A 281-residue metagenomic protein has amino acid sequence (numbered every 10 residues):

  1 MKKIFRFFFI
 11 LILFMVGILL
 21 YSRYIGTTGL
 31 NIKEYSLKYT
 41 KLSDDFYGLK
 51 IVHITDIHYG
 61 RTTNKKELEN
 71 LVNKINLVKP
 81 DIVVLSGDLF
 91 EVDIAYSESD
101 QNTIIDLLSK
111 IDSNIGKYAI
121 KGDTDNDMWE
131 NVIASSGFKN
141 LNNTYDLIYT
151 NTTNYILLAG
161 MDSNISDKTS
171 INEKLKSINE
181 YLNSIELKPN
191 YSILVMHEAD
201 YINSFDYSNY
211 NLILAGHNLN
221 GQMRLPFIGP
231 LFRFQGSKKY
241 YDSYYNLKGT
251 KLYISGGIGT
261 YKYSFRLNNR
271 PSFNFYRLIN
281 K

Functional and structural regions predicted by a protein language model:
M1-D45: N-terminal membrane-anchoring alpha-helices
Y39-V52, Y145-G160, L187-P189, N246-L252 (+1 more regions): Beta-strand-turn-beta hairpins that frame and shape the catalytic cleft of phosphate-ester-processing enzymes
D45-L141: Membrane-embedded segments
H53-L68, L89-S99, S166-E173, F227-S237 (+1 more regions): Acidic/histidine-rich helix-loop elements that form or flank divalent-metal/phosphate-binding sites at the catalytic
H58, F90, D123-N126, Y145 (+4 more regions): Catalytic metal-binding/acid-base residues of hydrolase active sites
D81-I82, Y118, F138-K139, I156 (+2 more regions): Short, Asp-centered acidic motifs that coordinate Mg2+ and/or phosphate in catalytic or ligand-binding sites
S135-S136, T150-S192, I202-N203, R266-L267: Binuclear metal-dependent hydrolase catalytic cores centered on His/Asp/Glu-rich metal-binding motifs
A199-F275: Conserved beta-sheet core of the metallophosphoesterase superfamily
